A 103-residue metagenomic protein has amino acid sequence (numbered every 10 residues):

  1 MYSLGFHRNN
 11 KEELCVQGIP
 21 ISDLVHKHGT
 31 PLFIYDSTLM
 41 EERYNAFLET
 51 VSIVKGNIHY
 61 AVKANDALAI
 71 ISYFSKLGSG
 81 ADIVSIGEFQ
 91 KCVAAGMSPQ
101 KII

Functional and structural regions predicted by a protein language model:
M1-I103: A charged N-terminal "starter" segment
